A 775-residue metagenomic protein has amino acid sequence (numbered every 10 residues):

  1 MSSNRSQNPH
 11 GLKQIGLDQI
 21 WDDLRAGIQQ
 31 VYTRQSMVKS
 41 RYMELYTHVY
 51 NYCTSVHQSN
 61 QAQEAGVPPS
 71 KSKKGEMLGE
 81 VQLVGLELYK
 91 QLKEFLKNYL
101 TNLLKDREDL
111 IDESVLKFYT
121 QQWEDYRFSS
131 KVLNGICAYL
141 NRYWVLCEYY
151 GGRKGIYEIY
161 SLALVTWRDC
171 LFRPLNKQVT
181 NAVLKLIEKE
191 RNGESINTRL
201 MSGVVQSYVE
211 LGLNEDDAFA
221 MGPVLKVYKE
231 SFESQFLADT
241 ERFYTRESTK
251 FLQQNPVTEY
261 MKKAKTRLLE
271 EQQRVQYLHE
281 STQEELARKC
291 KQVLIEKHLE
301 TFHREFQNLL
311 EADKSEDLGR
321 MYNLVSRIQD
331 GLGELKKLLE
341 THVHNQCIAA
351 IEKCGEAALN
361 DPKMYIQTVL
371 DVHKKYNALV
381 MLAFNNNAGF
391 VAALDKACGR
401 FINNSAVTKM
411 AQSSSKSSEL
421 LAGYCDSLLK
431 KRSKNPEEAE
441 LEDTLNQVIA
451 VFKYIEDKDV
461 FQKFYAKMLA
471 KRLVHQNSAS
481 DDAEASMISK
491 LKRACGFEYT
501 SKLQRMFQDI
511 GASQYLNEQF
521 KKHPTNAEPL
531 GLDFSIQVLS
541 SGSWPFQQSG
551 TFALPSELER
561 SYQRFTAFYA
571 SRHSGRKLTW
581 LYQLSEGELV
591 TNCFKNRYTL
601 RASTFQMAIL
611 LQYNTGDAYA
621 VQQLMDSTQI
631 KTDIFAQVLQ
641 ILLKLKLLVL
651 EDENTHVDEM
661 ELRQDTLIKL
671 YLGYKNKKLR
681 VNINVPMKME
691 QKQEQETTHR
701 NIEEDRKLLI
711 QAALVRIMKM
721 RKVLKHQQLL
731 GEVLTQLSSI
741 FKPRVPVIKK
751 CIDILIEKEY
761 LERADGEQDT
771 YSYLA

Functional and structural regions predicted by a protein language model:
M1-A775: Eukaryotic scaffold/interaction segments
